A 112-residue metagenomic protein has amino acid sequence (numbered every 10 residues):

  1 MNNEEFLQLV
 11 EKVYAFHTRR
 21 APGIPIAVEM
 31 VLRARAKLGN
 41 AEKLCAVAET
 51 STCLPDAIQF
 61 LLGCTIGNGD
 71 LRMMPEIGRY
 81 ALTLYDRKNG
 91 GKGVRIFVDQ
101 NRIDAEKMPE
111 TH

Functional and structural regions predicted by a protein language model:
M1-R20, I24-H112: Non-transmembrane, aqueous-exposed alpha-helical and coiled segments at domain scale
